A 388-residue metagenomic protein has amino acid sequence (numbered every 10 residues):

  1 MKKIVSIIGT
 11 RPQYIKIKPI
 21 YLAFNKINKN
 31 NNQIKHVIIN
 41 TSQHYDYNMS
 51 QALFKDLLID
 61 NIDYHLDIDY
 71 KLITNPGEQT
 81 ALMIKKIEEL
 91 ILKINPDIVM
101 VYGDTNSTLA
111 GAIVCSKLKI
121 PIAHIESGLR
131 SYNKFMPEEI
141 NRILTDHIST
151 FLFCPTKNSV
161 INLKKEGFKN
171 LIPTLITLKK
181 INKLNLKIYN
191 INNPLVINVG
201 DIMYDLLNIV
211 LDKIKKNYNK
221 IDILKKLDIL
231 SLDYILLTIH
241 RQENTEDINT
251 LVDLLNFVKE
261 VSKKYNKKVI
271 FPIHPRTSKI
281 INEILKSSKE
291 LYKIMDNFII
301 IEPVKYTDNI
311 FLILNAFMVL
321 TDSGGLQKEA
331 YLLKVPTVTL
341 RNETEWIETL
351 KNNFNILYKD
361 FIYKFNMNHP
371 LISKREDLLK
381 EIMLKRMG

Functional and structural regions predicted by a protein language model:
V5-I8, Y14-A23, I27, N31 (+2 more regions): Active-site and donor-binding regions of nucleotide-sugar-utilizing enzymes
S42-D60: N-terminal beta-loop-helix "entrance" segment that forms/cooperates in small-molecule cofactor or anionic ligand
Q43, Q51, D212-N315: Donor-nucleotide binding loops and adjacent catalytic segments primarily of GT-B fold Leloir glycosyltransferases
H44-N48, I148-N249: A nucleotide-sugar donor-handling region in carbohydrate enzymes
L66-D67, C154, I197-V199, I300-E302 (+1 more regions): Short acidic-hydrophobic, aromatic-tinged amphipathic segments that line or gate anion-handling sites
V101-Y102, I113, H124, L152 (+1 more regions): A donor-sugar binding/catalytic signature common to diverse glycosyltransferases and related nucleotide-sugar
N158, T177, I356-G388: Leloir-type glycosyltransferase catalytic cores
Y331-S373: Nucleotide-sugar donor-binding patch of glycosyltransferase catalytic domains
